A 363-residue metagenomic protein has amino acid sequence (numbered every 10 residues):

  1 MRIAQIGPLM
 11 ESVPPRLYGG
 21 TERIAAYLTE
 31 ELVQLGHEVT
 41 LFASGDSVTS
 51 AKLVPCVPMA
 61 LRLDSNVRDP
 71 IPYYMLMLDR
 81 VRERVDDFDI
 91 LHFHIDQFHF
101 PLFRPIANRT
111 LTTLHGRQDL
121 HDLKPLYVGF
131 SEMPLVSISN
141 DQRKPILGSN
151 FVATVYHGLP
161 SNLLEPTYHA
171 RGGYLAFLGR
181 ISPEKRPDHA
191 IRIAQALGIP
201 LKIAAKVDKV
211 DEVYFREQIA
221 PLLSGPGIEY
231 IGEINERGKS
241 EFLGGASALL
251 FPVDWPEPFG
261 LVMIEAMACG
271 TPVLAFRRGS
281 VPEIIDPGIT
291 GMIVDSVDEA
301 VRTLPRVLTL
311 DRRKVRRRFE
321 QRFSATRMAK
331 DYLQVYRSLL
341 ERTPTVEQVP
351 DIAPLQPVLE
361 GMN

Functional and structural regions predicted by a protein language model:
M1-N363: Catalytic cores of nucleotide-sugar-dependent glycosyltransferases that transfer UDP/GDP/TDP-activated
